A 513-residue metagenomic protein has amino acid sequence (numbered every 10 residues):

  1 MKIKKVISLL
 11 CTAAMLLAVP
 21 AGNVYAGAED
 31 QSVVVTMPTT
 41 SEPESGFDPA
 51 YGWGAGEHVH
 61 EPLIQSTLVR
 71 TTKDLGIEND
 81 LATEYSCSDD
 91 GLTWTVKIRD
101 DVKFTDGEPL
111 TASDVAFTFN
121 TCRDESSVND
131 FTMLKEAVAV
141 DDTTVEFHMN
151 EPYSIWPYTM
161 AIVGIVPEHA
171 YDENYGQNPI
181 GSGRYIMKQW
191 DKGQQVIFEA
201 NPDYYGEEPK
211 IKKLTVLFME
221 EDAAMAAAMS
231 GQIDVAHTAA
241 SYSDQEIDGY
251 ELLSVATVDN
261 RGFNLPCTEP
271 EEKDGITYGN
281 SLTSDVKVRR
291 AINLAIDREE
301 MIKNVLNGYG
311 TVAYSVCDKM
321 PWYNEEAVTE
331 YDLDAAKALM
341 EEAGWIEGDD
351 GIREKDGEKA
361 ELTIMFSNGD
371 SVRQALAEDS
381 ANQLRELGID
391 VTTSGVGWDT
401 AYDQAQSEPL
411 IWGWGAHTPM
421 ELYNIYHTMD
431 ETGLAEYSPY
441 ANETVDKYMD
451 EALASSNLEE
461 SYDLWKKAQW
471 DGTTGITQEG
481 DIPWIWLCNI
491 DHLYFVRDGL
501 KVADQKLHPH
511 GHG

Functional and structural regions predicted by a protein language model:
V35-M37, G107, A228-M229, D234-T238 (+2 more regions): Periplasmic binding protein-like
M37-C87, I180: N-terminal lobe/hinge region of extracytoplasmic solute-binding protein
T72-K73, P152, Y158-P209, K213 (+5 more regions): Gly/Pro-rich hinge or "lid" segments in bacterial periplasmic/extracellular proteins
S86, D90, N129-H169, G499: Surface-exposed binding/hinge segments that line and control ligand-binding clefts or catalytic entry sites
D191, Q195, N293-N324, V328 (+2 more regions): Detector for C-terminal structural segments
P202-E246, D390-T392: Ligand-site clamp/hinge motif
G279, T311-E347, N368-R373: Structural transition elements
I346-A416, H492: Ligand/substrate-recognition segments at binding pockets and active sites
